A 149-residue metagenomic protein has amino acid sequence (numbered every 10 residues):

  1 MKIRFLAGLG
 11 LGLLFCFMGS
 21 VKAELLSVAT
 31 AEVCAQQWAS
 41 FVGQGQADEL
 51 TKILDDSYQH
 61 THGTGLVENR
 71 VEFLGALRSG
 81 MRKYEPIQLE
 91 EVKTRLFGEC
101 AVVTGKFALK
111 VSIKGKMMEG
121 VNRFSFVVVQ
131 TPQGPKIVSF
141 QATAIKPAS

Functional and structural regions predicted by a protein language model:
M1-L9: Bacterial N-terminal signal peptides that target proteins for export
G12, M18-D56, S149: Short, low-complexity N-terminal intrinsically disordered segments enriched in polar/charged residues
L26-A29, Q46-F97: A solvent-exposed, acidic/Ser-Thr-rich amphipathic alpha-helical stretch
W38, E49-L50, Y58, F73 (+3 more regions): Hydrophobic pocket/interface hotspot
R82-K83, K110-E119: Short, cysteine-centered beta-strand-loop-beta hairpins and adjacent loop/turn segments enriched in charged/polar
I87-L89, T104-K106, E119-F124: Short, surface-exposed coil-to-beta transition loops
E99-L109: A short hydrophobic beta-strand element
V121-A148: Short beta-strand edge/turn micro-motifs at domain boundaries
